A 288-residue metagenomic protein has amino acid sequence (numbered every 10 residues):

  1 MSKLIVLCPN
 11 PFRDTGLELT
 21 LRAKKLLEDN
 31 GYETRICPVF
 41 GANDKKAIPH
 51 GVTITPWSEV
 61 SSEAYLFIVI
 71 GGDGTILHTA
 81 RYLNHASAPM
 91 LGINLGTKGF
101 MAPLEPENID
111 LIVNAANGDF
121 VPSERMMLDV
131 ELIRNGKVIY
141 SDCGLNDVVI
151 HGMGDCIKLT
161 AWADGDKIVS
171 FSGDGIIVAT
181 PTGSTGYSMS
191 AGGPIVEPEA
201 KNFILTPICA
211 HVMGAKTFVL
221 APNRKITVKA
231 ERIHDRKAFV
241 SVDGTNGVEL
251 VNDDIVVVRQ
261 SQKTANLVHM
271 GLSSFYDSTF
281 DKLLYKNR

Functional and structural regions predicted by a protein language model:
M1-L66, H78, P106-S123, L132-I139: ATP/NTP phosphate-donor binding region
L7, V69, V178: Redox-cofactor binding/interface segments in oxidoreductases and associated redox assembly factors
F12, D73-T75, K98, T182-S184: Short glycine-rich anion-binding loops that position phosphate/pyrophosphate groups of nucleotides and phosphorylated
G16-L17, G74-T79, T185-S190: Short glycine/serine/threonine-rich phosphate/pyrophosphate-binding segments that cradle anionic phosphate groups
V69-L95, P103-E105: Glycine-rich phosphate/dinucleotide-binding loop and adjoining beta-alpha-beta core of small-molecule
T97-D174: Catalytic core of DAGKc-family lipid kinases
I150, A163-K167, K216-R288: ATP/nucleoside-binding phosphotransfer catalytic cores, i.e., glycine-rich phosphate-binding loops
V169-G214: Gly/Ser/Thr-rich active-site loops/lids in small-molecule metabolic enzymes that frequently grip phosphoryl groups
